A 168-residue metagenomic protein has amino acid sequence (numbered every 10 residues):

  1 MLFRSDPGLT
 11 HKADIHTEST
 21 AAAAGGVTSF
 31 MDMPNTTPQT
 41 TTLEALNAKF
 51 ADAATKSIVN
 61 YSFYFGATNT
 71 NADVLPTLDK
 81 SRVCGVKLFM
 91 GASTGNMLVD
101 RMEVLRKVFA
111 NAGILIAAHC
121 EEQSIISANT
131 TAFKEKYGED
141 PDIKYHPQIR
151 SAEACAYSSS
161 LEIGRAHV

Functional and structural regions predicted by a protein language model:
M1-L2, H167: Short, small-residue-biased leader/transition segments that mark boundaries at the very start of proteins
F3-A13, T36, V59-N71, H146-E153: Active-site mouth loops of central-metabolism enzymes
F3-K56: Metal-associated gating/positioning segment near the N- to mid-region
H11-S19, N69-L78, L161: Short, acidic/polar
A22, G26, Y61, V86 (+1 more regions): Divalent metal-coordination and catalytic microenvironments
D32, F63-F65, A118: Structural beta-sheet core signal
L43-N60, L105-A118: Alpha-helix-loop-beta-strand connector modules within alpha/beta enzyme cores
D73-R165: Histidine/acidic residue-rich metal-binding segments in metalloenzymes
